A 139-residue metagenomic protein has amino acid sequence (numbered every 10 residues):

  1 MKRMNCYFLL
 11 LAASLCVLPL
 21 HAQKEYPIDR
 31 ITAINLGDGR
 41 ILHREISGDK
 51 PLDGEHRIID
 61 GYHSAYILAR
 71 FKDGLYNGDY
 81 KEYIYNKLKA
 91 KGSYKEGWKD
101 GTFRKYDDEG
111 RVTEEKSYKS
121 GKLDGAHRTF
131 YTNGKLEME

Functional and structural regions predicted by a protein language model:
M1-Y26: Bacterial Sec-dependent N-terminal signal peptides
A22-D107, R111-F130, K135-E139: Periodic aromatic/glycine/histidine/acidic cluster detector with a strong bias toward beta-strand repeat architectures
